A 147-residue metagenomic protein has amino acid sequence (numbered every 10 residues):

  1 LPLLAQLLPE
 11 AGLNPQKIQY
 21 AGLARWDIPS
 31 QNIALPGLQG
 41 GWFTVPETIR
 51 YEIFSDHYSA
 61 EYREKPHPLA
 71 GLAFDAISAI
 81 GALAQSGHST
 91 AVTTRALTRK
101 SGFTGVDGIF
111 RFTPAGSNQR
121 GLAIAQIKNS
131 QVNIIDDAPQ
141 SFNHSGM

Functional and structural regions predicted by a protein language model:
L1-M147: Extracytosolic ligand-binding ectodomains
